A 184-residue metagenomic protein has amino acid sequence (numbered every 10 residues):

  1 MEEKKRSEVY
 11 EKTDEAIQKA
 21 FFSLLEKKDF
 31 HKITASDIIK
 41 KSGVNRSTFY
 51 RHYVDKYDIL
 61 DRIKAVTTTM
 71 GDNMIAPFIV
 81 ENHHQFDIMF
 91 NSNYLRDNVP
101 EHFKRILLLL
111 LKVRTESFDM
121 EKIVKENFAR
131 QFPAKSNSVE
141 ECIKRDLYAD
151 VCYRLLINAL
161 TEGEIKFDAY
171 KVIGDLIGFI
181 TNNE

Functional and structural regions predicted by a protein language model:
M1-K28, D37, K41: Basic, helix-initiating cap at the start of DNA-binding domains
R6, T13, L25, F49 (+1 more regions): Amphipathic alpha-helical segments enriched in hydrophobic/aromatic and basic residues that form the DNA-contacting
F22-F30, E81-N82, N158-L160: Basic, amphipathic alpha-helical hairpins
L24-D58: Helix-turn-helix
T34-A35, I63-D72: Short, basic, alpha-helical segments at the C-terminal edge of helix-turn-helix-like DNA-binding modules
I75-R105: Hydrophobic alpha-helical connector segments
N98-V99, K112-D150, T181: Amphipathic alpha-helical packing segments from all-alpha helical-bundle domains
A134-E184: Hydrophobic/aromatic-rich alpha-helical bundle segments in the mid-to-C-terminal region
